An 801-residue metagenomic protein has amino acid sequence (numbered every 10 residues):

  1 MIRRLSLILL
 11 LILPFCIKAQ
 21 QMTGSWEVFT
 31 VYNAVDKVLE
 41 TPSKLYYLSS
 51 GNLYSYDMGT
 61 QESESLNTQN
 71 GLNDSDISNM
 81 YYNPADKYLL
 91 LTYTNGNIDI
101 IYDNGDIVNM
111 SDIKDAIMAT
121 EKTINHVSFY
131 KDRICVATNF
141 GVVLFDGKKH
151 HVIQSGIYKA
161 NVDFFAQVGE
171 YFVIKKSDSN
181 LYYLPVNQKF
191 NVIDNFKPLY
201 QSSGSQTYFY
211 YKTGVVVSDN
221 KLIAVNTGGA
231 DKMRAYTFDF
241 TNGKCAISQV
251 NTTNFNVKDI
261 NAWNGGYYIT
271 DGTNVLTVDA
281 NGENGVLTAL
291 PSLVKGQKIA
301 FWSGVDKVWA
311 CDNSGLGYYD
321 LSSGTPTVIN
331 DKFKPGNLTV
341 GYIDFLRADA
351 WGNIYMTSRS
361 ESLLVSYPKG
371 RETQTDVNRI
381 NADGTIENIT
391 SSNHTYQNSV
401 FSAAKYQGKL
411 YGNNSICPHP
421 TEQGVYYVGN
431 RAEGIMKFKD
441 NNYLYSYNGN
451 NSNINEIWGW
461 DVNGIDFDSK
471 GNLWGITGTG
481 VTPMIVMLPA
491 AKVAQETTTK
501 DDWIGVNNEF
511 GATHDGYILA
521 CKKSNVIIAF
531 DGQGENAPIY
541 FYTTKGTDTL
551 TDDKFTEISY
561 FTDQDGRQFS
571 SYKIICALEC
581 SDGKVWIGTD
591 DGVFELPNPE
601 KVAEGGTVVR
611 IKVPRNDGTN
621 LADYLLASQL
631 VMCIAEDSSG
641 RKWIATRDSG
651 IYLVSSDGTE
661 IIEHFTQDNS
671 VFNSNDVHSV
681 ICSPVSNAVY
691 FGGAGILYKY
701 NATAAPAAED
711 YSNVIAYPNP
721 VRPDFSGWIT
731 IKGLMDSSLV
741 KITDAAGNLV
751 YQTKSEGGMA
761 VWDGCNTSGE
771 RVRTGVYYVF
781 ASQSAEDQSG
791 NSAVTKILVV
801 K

Functional and structural regions predicted by a protein language model:
Q21-T41, N67-A85, M110-Y130, I153-G169 (+12 more regions): Short coil-to-beta transitions that initiate beta-strands within beta-rich domains
K44-Y47, Y88-L91, R133-V136, Y171-I174 (+11 more regions): Conserved beta-propeller blade signature
T68, S755-S789: Short, surface-exposed loop/turn motifs with a glycine/proline- and acidic-biased composition
G105-D106, P185-N191, F238-G243, G282 (+8 more regions): Short loop/turn segments immediately following beta-strands, especially the blade-tip and inter-blade linker loops
T357-T375, E433, G478-I485, G534-I539 (+2 more regions): Short, conserved, GDST-rich strand-edge loop motifs in beta-rich repeat architectures
D676-A708: Blade-level signature of beta-propeller repeat domains, shared across WD40, Kelch, NHL, RCC1 and BNR/Asp-box propellers
A708-K741, M759-W762, D787: Glycine-centered coil/turn sites that cap beta-strands in beta-rich domains
L739-V750, Y777: Short, glycine-anchored, charge-dense loop/turn motifs used at functional sites
